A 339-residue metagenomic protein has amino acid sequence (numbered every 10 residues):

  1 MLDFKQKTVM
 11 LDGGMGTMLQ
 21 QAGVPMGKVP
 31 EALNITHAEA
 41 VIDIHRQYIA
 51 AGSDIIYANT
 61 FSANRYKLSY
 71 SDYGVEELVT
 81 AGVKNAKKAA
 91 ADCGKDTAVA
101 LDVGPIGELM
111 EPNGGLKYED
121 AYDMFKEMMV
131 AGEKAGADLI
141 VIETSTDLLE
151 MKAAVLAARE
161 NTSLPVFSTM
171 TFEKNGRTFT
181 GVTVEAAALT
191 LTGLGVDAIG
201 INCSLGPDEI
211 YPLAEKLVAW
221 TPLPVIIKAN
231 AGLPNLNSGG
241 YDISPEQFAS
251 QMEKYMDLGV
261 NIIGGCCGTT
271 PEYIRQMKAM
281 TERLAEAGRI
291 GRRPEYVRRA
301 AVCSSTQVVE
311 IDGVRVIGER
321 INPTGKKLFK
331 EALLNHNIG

Functional and structural regions predicted by a protein language model:
M1-G339: Domain-level signal for soluble alpha/beta catalytic cores
